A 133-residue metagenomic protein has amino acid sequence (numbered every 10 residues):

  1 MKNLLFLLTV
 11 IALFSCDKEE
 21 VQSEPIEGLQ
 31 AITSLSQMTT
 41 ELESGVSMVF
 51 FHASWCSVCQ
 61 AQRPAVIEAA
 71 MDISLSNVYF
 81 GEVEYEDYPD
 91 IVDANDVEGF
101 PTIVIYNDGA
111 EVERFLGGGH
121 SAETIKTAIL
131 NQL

Functional and structural regions predicted by a protein language model:
M1-L4: Positively charged n-region of N-terminal signal peptides that target proteins for export
A12-S15: C-terminal motif of bacterial Sec signal peptides marking the signal peptidase cleavage site
D17-E43: N-terminal leader/targeting and pre-domain segments
L42-S54: Short active-site neighborhood of thiol/selenol oxidoreductases, capturing the structured segment around
F51, L75-P89: Thiol-based oxidoreductase modules, predominantly thioredoxin-like and allied folds used for disulfide exchange
Q60-I73: Typically the conserved alpha-helix immediately C-terminal to a functionally engaged Cys/Sec in thioredoxin-like
N95-V104: Structural micro-motif
V104-L133: Non-catalytic, surface beta->alpha helical segment in thiol-disulfide oxidoreductase systems
